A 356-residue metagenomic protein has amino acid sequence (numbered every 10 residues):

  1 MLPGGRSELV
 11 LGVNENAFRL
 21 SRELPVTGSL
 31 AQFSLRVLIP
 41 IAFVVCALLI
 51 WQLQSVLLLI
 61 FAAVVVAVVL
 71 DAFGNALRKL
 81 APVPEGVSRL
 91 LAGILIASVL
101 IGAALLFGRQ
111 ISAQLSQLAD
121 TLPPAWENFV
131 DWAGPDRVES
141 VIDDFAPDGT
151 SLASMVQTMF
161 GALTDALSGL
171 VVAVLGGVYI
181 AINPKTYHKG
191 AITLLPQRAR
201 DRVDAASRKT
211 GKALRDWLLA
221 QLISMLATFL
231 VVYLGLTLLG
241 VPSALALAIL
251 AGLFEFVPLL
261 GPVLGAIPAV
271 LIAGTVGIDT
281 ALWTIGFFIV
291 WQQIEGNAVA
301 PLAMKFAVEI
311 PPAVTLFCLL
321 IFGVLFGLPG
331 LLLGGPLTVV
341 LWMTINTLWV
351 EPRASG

Functional and structural regions predicted by a protein language model:
M1-R109, A113, V339-G356: Anchoring transmembrane alpha helix of integral membrane proteins
F18-E23, S29-L30, F73-L95, G102-V174 (+2 more regions): Juxtamembrane membrane-interface segments in integral membrane proteins
I39, D165-G274, I278-G286: Alpha-helical transmembrane segments and their immediate interhelical loop/hinge regions in multi-pass membrane
P40-L49, L91-A103, L167-V174, L222 (+10 more regions): Generic alpha-helical transmembrane segments of integral inner-membrane proteins, especially permease/transport modules
Q54-A62, L238-I249, G277-W283, I310-T315 (+2 more regions): Membrane-water interface of transmembrane alpha-helices in multipass transporters/channels
N75-P82, A113-D120, P124-D131, T158-G161 (+8 more regions): Short amphipathic alpha-helical coupling elements at transmembrane boundaries
V83-A92, P135-V138, R200-V203, S243 (+4 more regions): Membrane-interface starts of transmembrane alpha-helices
A281-G356: Hydrophobic alpha-helical transmembrane segments of membrane transport and translocation systems, primarily multi-pass
